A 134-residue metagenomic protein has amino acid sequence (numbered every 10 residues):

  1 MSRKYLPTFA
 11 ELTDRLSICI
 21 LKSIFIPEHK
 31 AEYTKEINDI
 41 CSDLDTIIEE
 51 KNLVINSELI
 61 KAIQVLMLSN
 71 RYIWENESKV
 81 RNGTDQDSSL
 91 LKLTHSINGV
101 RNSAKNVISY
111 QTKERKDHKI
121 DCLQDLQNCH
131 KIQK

Functional and structural regions predicted by a protein language model:
M1-K134: Anionic, Ser/Thr-rich low-complexity intrinsically disordered regions
